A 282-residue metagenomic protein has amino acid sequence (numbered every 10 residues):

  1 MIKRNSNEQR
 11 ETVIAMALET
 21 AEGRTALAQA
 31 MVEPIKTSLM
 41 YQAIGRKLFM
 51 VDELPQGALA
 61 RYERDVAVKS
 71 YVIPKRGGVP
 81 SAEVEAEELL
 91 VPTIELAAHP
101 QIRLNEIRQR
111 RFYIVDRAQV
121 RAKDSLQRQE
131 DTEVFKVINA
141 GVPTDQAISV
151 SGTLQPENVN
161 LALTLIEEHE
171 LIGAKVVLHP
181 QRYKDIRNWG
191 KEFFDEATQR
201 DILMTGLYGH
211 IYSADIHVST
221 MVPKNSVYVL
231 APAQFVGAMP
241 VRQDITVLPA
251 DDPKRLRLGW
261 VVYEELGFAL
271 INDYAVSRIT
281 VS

Functional and structural regions predicted by a protein language model:
M1-S38: N-terminal alpha-helical "arm" segments
I2-R4, D52-L54, K191-S282: Sequence/fold signature of self-assembling virion shell proteins
A28-L96: Assembly/oligomerization interface modules of large self-assembling protein complexes
V91-I102, S277: A short glycine/small-residue-enriched secondary-structure motif
Q101-H169, V281-S282: Alpha-helical scaffold segments that mediate packing/assembly in large oligomeric complexes
R103, L178-R182, L230-P232, N272: Helix N-cap / beta->alpha transition motif
R110, D185-R187, A269-I271: Short helix/loop capping segments that flank catalytic or ligand/cofactor-binding pockets
A140-Y208: Extended, solvent-exposed, turn-rich assembly/linker loops in the middle of proteins
